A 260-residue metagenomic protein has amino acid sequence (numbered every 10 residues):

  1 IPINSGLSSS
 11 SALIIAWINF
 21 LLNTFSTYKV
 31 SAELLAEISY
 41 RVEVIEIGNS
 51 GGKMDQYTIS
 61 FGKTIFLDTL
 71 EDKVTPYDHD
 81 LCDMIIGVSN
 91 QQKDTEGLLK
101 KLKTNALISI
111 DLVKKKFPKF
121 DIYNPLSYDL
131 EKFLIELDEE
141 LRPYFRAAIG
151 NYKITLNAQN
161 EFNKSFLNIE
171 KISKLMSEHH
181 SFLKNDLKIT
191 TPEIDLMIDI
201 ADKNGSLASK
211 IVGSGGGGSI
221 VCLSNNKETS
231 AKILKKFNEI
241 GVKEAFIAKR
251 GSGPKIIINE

Functional and structural regions predicted by a protein language model:
I1, V88-Q91, G215: Short, histidine-centered active-site or binding-site loop motifs used for metal coordination, general acid-base
I1-H79, K203, S230-L234: Gly/Ser-rich oxyanion-binding loop with an adjacent helix/lid that shapes the negatively charged ligand pocket
P2, C82-M84, G217-S219: Short, solvent-exposed beta-strand edge segments and adjacent coil->beta transition regions
S11-A12, S219-N225: FabD-like malonyl-/acyl-CoA
G51-T58, K210-G215, S219: Conserved phosphate/anionic-ligand binding catalytic regions in large, soluble enzymes, centered on
T58, F66-A208, C222-E260: C-terminal nucleotide
